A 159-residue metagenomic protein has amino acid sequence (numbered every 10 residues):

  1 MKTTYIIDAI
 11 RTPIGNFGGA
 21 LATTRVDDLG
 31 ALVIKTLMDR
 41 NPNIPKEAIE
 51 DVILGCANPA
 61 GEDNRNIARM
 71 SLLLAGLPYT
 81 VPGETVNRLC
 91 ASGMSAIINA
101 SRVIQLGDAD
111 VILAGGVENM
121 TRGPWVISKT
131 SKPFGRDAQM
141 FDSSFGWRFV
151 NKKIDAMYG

Functional and structural regions predicted by a protein language model:
M1-K2, N16-K46, G61-R65, L72-G159: Acyl-thioester C-C bond-transforming condensing/cleaving domain
T3-T4, D51: A residue-level signal for beta-strand positions that form part of recognition/binding surfaces within mature
I10-I14: Short polar catalytic/cofactor-binding loops
A48-G55: Short glycine-rich phosphate-binding loop at a beta-alpha junction
